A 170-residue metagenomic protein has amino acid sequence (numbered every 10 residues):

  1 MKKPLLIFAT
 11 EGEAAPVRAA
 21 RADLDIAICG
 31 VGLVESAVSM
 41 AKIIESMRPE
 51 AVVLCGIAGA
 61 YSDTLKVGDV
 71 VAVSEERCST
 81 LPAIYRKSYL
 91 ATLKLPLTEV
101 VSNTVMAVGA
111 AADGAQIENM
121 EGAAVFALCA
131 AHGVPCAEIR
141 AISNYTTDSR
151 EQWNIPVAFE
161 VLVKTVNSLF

Functional and structural regions predicted by a protein language model:
M1-L5: Extreme N-terminal starter segment of soluble prokaryotic enzymes
A9: Internal glycine-rich, Lys/Arg-flanked active-site/core loops of soluble domains
G12-F170: Glycine-rich phosphate- or other oxyanion-binding loops that anchor nucleotides, phosphorylated ligands
